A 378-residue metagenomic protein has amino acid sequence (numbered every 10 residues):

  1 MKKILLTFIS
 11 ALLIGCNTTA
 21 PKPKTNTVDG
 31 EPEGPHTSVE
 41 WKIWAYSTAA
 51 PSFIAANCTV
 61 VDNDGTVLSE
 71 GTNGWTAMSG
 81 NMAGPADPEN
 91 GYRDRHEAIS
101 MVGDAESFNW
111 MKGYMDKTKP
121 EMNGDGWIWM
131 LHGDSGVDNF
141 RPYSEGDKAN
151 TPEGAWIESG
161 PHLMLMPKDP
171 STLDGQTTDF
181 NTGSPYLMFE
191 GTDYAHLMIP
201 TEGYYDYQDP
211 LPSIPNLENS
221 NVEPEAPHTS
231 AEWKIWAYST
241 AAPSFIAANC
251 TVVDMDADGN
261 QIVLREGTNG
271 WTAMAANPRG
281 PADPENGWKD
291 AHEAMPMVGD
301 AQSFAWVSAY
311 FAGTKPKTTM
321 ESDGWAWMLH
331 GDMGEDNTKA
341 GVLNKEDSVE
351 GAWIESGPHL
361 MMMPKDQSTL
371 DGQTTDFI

Functional and structural regions predicted by a protein language model:
K2-T7: Sec-dependent signal peptide recognition, specifically the positively charged N-region followed immediately by
S10-A11: Short, linear, compositionally biased motifs with a strong N-terminal bias
I14-G15: C-terminal motif of bacterial Sec signal peptides marking the signal peptidase cleavage site
A20-K24: Intrinsically disordered, low-complexity proline-rich regions
T25-I378: Primary mode marks residue(s) on the alpha4-beta5-alpha5 output face of response regulator receiver
